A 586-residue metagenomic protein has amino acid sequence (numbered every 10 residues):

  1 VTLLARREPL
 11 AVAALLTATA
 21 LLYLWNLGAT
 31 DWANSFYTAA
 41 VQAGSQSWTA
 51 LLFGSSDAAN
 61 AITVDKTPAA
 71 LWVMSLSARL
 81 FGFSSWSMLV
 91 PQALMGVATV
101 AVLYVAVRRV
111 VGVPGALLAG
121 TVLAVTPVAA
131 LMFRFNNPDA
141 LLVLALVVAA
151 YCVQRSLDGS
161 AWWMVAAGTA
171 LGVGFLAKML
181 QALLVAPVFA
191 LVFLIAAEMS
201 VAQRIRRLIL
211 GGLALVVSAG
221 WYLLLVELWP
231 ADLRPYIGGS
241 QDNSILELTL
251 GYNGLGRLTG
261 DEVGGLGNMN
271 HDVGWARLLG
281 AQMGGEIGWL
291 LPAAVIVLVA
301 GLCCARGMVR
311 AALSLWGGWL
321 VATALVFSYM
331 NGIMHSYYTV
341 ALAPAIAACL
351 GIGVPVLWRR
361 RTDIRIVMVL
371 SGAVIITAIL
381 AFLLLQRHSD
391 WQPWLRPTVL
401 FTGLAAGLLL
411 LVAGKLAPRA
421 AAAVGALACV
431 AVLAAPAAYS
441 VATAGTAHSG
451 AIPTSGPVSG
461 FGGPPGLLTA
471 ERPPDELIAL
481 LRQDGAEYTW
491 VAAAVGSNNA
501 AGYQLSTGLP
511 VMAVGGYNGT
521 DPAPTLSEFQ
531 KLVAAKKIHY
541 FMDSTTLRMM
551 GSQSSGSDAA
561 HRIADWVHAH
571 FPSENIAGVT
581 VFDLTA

Functional and structural regions predicted by a protein language model:
V1-E247, G251-V369, I376-L380, Y517-G519: Membrane-integral, polyisoprenol-dependent glycosyltransferases of the GT-C/oligosaccharyltransferase superfamily
W25-N34, N137, L141, L224-P235 (+5 more regions): C-terminal region of N-terminal signal peptides and the immediate post-cleavage residues of exported proteins
F36, A40, P68, W72 (+10 more regions): Extracytoplasmic/secreted proteins, especially bacterial periplasmic and envelope-associated proteins
L233, Q241, A523-L532: Alpha-helical scaffolding within the catalytic cores of extracellular/periplasmic polymer-degrading hydrolases
G239, A431, A493: Conserved phosphate/pyrophosphate-binding and hydrolysis machinery centered on Walker-type P-loop NTPases, extending
M283-G284, M330, I346, L350-G353 (+8 more regions): Hydrophobic alpha-helix feature that most strongly marks membrane-spanning transmembrane helices and their immediate
R361-E471: Transmembrane helical bundles and short interhelical boundary loops of multi-pass, membrane-embedded
A434-G519, V533-W566, F571-T585: Short periplasmic/luminal acceptor-recognition loop of GT-C membrane glycosyltransferases, typified by
